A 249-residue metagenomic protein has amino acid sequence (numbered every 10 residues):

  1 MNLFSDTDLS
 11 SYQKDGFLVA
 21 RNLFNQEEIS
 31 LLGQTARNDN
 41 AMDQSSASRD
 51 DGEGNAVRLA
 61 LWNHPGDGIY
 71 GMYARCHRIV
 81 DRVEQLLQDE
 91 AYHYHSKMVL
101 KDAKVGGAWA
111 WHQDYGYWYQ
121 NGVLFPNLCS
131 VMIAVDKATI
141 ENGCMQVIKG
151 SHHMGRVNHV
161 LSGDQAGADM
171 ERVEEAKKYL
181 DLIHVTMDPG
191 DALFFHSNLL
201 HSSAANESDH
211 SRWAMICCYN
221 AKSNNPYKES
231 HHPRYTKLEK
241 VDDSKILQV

Functional and structural regions predicted by a protein language model:
M1-D15, A20-W111, G116-N121, V160 (+2 more regions): Non-heme Fe(II)-dependent double-stranded beta-helix
D39-M42, D89, A138, M154 (+1 more regions): Phosphate/oxyanion-binding loops and surfaces in catalytic or ligand/nucleic-acid-binding neighborhoods
D89-S96, G107-W109, N127-I133, G143 (+1 more regions): Generic beta-strand structural signal
K97, Q113, I133-K137, K149: Short, structured patches in soluble enzyme cores that scaffold and shape functional sites
G107, V131, N142-Q146, L182-V185 (+1 more regions): Conserved active-site beta-strand-loop modules that form the wall/rim of enzyme catalytic pockets and either contain
N121-I140, T186, C218-A221: Short, conserved beta-strand element in jelly-roll/cupin
T139-M154: Core FKBP-type peptidyl-prolyl cis-trans isomerase
H153-V249: Conserved double-stranded beta-helix
